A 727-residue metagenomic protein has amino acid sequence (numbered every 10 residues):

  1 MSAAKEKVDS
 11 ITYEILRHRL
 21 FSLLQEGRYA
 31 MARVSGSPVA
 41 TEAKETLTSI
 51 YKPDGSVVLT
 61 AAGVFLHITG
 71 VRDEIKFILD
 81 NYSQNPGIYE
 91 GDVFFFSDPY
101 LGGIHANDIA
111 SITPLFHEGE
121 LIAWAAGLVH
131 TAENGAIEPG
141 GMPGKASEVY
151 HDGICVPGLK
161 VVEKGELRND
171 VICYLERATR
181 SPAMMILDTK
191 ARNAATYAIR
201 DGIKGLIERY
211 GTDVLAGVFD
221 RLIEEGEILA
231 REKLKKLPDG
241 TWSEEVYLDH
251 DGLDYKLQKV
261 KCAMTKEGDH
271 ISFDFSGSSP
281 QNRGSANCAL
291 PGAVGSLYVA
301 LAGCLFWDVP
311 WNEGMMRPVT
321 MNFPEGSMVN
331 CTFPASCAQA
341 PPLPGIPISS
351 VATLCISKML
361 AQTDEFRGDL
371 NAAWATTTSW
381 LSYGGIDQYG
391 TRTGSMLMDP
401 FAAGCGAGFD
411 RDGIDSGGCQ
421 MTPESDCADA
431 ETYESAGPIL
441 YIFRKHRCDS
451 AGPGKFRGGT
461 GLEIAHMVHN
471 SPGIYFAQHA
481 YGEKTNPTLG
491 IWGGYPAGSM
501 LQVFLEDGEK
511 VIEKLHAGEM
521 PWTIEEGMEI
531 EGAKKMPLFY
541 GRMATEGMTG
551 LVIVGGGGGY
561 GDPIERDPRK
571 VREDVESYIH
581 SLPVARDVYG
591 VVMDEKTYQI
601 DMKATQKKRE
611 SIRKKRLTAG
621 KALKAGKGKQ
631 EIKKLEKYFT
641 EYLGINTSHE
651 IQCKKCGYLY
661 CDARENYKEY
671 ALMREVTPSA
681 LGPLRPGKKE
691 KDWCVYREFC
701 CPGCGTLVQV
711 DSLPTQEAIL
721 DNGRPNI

Functional and structural regions predicted by a protein language model:
S2-E90, D98-H117, L121-A625: Glycine/proline-enriched, intrinsically flexible loops and inter-domain linkers
V93: Glycine-rich phosphate-binding loop of nucleotide-binding enzymes
R616-I727: Long compositionally biased, domain-poor regions of proteins
